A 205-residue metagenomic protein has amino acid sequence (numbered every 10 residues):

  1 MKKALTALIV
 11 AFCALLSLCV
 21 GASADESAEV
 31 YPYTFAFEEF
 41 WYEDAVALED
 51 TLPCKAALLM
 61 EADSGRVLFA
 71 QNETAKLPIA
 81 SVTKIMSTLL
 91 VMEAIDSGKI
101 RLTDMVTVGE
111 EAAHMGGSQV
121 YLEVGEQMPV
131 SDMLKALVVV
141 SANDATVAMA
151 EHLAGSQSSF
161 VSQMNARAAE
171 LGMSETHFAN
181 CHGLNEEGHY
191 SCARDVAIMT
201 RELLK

Functional and structural regions predicted by a protein language model:
K2-A24: Sec-dependent N-terminal signal peptides of Gram-positive bacterial secreted proteins and lipoproteins
D25-R194, R201-L204: Active-site-adjacent loops and short helices of periplasmic peptidoglycan-processing enzymes
